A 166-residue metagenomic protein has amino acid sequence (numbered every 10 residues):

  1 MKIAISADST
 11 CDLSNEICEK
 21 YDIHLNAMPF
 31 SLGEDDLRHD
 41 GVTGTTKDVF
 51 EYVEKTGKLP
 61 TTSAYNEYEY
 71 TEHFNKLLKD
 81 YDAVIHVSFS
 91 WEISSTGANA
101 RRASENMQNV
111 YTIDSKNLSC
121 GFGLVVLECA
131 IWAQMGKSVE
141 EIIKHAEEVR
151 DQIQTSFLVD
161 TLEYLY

Functional and structural regions predicted by a protein language model:
A4-A64: N-terminal glycine-rich anion-binding loop in soluble enzyme alpha/beta folds
T62-E72: Glycine-rich, highly charged phosphate/nucleotide-binding loops
E72-D80: Short, well-structured alpha-helical segments in soluble
A83-S90, Y111-D114, E128: Short glycine-rich or small-residue beta-strand-to-loop segments that form or flank ligand, phosphate, metal/Fe-S
F89-M107, L124-L127: Short Gly/Thr/Asp-enriched flexible loops that form oxyanion-binding sites at enzyme active sites
I113-V125: Long, charge-dense
F122-Q134: Short, small-residue alpha-helix embedded
W132-Y166: Internal, active-site/partner-interface "lid" segment
